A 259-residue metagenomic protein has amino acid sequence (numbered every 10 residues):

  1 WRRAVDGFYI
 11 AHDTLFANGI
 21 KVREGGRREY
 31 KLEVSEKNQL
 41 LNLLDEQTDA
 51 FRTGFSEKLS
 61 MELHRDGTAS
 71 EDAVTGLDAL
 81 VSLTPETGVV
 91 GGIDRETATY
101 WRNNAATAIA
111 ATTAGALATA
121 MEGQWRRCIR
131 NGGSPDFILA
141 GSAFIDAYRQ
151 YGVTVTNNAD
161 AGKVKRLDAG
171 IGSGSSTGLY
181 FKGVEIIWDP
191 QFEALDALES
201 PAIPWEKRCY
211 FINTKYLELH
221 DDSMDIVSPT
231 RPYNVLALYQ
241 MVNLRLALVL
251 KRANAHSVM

Functional and structural regions predicted by a protein language model:
W1-M259: Flexible, glycine/threonine- and acidic-rich loop/arm segments that mediate assembly and lattice contacts in viral
